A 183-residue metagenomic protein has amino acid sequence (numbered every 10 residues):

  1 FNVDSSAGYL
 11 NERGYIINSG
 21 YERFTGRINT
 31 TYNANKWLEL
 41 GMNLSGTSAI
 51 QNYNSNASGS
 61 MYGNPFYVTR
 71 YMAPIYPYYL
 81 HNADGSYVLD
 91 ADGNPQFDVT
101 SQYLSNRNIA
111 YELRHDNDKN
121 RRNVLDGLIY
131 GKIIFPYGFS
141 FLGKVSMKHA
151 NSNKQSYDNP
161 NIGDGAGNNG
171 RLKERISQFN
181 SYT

Functional and structural regions predicted by a protein language model:
F1, G26-Y32, G127-I133: Residues on the lipid-exposed face of transmembrane beta-strands in outer-membrane beta-barrel proteins
F1-G20, T31-N35: Outer-membrane beta-barrel pore proteins
G14-I16, N29-V124, L142-T183: Surface-exposed loop/interface segments of Gram-negative outer-membrane beta-barrel transport/assembly proteins
Y21-T25: Short, solvent-exposed loop/turn segments in extracellular or other extracytoplasmic domains
G138: Active-site and adjacent substrate-binding regions of carbohydrate-active enzymes
